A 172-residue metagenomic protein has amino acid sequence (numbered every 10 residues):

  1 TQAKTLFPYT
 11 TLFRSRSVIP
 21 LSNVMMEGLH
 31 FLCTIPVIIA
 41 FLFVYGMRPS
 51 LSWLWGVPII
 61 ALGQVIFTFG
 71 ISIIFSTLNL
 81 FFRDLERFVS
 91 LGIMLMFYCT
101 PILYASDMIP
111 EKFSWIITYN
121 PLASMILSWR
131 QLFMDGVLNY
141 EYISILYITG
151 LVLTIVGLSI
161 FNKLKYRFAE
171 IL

Functional and structural regions predicted by a protein language model:
T1-F7, T11-L12: Short, small-residue-biased leader/transition segments that mark boundaries at the very start of proteins
T5, L21-S22, G92, I145: Hydrophobic core positions of alpha-helical segments in small-molecule transporters and transporter systems
R16, S22-R87, V137-F161: Alpha-helical transmembrane segments and their short interhelical loops
R83-P101: Pore- or pathway-lining transmembrane helices of multi-pass membrane proteins that form conduits for solutes/ions
T100-V152: Membrane-interfacial helix-loop-helix junctions in multi-pass membrane proteins
N162-L172: Short cytosolic juxtamembrane segments of multi-pass membrane proteins
